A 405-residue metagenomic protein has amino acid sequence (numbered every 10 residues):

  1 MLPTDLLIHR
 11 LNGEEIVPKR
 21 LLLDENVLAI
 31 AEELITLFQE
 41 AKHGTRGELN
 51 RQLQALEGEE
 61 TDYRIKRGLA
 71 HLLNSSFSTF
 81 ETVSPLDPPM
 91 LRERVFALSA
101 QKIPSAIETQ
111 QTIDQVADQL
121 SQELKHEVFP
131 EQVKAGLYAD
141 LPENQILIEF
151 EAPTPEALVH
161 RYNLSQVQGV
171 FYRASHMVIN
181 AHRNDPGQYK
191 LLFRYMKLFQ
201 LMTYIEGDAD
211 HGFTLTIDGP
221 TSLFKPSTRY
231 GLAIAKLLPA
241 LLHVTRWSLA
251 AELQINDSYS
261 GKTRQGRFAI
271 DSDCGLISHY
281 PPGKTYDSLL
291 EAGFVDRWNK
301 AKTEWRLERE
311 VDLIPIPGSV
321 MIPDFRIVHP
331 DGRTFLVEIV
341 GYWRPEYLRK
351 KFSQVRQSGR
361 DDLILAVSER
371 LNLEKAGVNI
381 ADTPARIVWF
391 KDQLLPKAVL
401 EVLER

Functional and structural regions predicted by a protein language model:
M1-R405: Electrostatic, structured charged patches in enzyme active sites and in nucleic-acid/phosphate-binding
